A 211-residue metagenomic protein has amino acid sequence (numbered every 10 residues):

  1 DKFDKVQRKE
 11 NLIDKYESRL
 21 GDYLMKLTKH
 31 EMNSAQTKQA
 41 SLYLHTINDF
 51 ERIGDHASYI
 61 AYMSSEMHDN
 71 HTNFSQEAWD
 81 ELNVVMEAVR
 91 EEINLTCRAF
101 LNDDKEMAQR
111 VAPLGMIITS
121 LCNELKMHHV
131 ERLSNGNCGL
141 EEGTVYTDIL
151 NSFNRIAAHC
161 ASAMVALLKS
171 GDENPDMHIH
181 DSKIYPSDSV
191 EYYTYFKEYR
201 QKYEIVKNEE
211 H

Functional and structural regions predicted by a protein language model:
D1-H211: Cytosolic, long alpha-helical scaffolding segments
